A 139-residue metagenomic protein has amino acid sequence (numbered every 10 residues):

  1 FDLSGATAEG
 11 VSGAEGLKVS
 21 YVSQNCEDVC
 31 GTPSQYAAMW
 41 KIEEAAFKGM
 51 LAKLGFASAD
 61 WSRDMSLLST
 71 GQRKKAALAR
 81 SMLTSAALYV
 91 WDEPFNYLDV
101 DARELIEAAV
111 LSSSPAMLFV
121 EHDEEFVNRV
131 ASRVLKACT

Functional and structural regions predicted by a protein language model:
F1-T139: ABC ATP-binding cassette signature C-motif
